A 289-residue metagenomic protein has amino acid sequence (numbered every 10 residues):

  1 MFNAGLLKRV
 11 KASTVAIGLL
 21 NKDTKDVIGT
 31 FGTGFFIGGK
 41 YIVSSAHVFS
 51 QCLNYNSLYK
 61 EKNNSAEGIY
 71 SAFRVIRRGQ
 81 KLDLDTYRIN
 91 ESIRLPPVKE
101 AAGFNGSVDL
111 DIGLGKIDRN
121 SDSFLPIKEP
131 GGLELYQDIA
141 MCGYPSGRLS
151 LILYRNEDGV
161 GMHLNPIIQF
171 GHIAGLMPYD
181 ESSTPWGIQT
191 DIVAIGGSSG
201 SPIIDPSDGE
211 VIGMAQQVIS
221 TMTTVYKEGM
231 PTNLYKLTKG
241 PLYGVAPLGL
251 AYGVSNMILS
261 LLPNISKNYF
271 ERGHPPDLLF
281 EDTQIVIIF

Functional and structural regions predicted by a protein language model:
M1-L6: N-terminal targeting leaders that route proteins to membranes or the secretory/organellar pathways
V10-D23, D118-L125, N156-L261: Active-site region of chymotrypsin-like
S13-F73, N120, P130-G132: Catalytic histidine site
V27-I28, S50-N64, I152-V160, T223-T232: Short, flexible/disordered intra-domain loops and linkers
Y41-I42, D138, P202: Residue-level marker of beta-strand positions
E67-S183, Q189-D191, D205-S207: Serine endopeptidase catalytic core focused on the charge-relay Asp
S266-F289: Eukaryotic intrinsically disordered, low-complexity regulatory regions
